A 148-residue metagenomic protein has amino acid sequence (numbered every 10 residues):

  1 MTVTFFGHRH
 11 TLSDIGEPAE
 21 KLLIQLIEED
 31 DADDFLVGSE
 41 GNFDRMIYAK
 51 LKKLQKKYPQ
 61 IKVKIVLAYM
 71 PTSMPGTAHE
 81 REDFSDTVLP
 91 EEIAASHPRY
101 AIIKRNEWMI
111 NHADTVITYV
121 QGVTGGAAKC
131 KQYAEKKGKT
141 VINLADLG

Functional and structural regions predicted by a protein language model:
M1-T2, G7-G148: Acidic/glycine-enriched connector segments
